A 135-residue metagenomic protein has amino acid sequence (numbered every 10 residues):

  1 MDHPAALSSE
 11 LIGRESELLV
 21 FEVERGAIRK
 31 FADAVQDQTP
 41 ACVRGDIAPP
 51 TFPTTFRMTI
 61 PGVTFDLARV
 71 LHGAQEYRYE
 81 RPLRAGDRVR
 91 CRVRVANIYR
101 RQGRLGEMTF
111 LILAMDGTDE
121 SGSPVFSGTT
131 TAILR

Functional and structural regions predicted by a protein language model:
M1-A74: Hot-dog-fold acyl-thioester-processing enzymes
M1-L7, P82-R135: HotDog/MaoC-like acyl-thioester-processing domains
V70, E76, M108-F110: Short solvent-exposed loop/turn micro-motifs enriched in small/polar/acidic residues
